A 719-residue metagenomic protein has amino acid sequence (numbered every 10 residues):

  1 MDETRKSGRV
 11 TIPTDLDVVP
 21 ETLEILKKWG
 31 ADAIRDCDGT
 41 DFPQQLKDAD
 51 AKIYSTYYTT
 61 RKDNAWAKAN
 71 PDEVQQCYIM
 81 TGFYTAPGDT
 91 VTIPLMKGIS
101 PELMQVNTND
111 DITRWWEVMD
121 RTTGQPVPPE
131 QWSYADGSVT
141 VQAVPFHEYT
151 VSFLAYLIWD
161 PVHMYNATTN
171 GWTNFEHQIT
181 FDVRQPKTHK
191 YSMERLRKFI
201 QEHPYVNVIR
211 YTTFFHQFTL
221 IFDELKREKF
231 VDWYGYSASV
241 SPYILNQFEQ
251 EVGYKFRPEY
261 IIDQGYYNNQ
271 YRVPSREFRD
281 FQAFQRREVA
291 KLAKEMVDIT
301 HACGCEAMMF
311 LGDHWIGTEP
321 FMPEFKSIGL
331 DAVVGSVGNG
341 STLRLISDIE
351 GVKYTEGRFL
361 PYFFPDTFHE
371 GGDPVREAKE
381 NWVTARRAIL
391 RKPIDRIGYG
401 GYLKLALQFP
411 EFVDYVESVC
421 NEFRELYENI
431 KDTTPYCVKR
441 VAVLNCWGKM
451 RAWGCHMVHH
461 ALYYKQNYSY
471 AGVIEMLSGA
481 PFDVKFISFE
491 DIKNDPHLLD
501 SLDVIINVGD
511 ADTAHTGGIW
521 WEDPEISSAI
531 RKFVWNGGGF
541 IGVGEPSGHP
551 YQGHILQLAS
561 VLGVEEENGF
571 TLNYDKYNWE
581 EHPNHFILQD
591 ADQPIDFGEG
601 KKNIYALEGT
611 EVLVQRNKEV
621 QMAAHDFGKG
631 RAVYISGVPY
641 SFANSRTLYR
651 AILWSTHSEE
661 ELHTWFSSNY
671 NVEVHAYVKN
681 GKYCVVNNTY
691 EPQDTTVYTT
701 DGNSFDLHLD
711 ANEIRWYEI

Functional and structural regions predicted by a protein language model:
D2-R61, A65-P101: Noncatalytic N-terminal accessory/assembly modules of large enzymes
G8-T14, A31-C37, G171-K190, V273-A290 (+7 more regions): The substrate-binding groove and active-site-proximal loops of carbohydrate-active enzymes, especially glycoside
T11-K52, R195-T212, F325, A332-V333 (+3 more regions): Catalytic domains of carbohydrate-active enzymes, especially glycoside hydrolases
L46, A65-A67, L196-R197, N207-F214 (+12 more regions): Hydrophobic targeting/anchoring helices
P71-S327, L345, K431: Polysaccharide-binding and catalytic clefts of secreted carbohydrate-active enzymes
L220-D223, F230, K404-V438, S478 (+4 more regions): Extracellular ligand-binding/catalytic regions of CAZymes and related secreted enzymes and adhesion modules
A461-F486: Short helix-loop-beta junction
G517-Q593, G598: A glycine-rich, often tryptophan-bearing local segment used as a flexible ligand/cofactor-contacting loop or short
